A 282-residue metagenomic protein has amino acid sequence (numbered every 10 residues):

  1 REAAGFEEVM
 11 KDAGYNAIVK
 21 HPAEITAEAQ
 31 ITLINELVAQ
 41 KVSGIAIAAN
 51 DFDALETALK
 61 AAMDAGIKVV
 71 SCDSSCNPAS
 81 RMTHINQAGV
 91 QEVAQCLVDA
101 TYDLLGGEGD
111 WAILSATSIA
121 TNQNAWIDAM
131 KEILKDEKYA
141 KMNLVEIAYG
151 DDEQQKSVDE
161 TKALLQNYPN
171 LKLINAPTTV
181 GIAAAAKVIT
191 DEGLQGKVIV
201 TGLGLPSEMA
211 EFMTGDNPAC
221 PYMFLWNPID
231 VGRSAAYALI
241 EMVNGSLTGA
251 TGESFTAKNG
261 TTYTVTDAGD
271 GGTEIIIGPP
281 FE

Functional and structural regions predicted by a protein language model:
R1-A13, I18-I34, Q40-V42, A48-F52 (+2 more regions): Extracytoplasmic "Venus flytrap"
R1-A13, V93-L97, T121-M142, K156 (+3 more regions): Short, solvent-exposed amphipathic alpha-helices that sit in or adjacent to ligand/effector-binding or catalytic
K11-A23, D110-I113, L134-D152: Short beta-strand elements in bilobed, periplasmic/extracellular small-molecule ligand-binding domains
V19-K20, N77-A100, I113-T117, I147 (+1 more regions): Short beta-strand elements at the ligand-binding edges of bilobed clamshell
Q30, I85-W111, A125, K156-V158 (+2 more regions): Hydrophobic alpha-helical segments within soluble ligand-binding/sensing domains
N35-A39, G44-D64, M130, G150-F212: Hydrophobic alpha-helical
D53-E92, D103-L104, D110, P206-A219: Flexible loop/hinge segments that line or gate small-molecule binding clefts
S118-N122, E132-D136, V145, S234-E282: Hinge/cleft segment of the Venus flytrap/periplasmic-binding protein
